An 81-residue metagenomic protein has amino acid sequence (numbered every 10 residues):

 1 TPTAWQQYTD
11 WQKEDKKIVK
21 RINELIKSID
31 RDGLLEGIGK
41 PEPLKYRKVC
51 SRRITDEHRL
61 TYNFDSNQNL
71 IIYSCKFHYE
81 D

Functional and structural regions predicted by a protein language model:
T1-T3: PIN/NYN-family metal-dependent endoribonuclease catalytic core
Q6-V19, I38, S51-R59, N63-D81: Enriched for short, Lys/Arg-rich terminal
Y8, L25-I26: Generic hydrophobic alpha-helical segments
K27-R53: A short, surface-exposed loop/turn module that caps and links secondary-structure elements
